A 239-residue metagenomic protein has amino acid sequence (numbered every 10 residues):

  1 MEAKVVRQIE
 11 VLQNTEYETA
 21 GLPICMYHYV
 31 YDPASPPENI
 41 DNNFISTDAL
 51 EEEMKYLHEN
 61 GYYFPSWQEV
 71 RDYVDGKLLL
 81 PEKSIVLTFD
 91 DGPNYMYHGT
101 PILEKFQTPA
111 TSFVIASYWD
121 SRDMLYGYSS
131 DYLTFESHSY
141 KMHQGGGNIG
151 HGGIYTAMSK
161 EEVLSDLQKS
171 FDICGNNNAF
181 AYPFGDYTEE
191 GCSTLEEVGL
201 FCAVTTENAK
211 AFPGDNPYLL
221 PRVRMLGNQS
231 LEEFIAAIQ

Functional and structural regions predicted by a protein language model:
E2-S84, K210, G214, N228-E233 (+1 more regions): N-terminal pre-catalytic segment of deacetylase/amide-hydrolase enzymes
A20-F44, E82-I85, P93-Y95, G99 (+2 more regions): Metal-dependent polysaccharide deacetylase catalytic core of the NodB/CE4 family, i.e., the active-site-bearing domain
Y62, T108, L200: Short phosphate-binding/catalytic loops that engage adenosine nucleotides
W67, S112-I115, A203-A209: A short glycine-rich beta-strand->turn/loop micro-motif centered on a GG-aromatic cluster
F89-N94, H98, L200-A209: Acidic, His- and aromatic-enriched active-site or binding-groove loops in soluble protein domains that engage sugars
E190-L200, N208-L219: Substrate-binding cleft/loops of secretory-pathway carbohydrate-active enzymes
